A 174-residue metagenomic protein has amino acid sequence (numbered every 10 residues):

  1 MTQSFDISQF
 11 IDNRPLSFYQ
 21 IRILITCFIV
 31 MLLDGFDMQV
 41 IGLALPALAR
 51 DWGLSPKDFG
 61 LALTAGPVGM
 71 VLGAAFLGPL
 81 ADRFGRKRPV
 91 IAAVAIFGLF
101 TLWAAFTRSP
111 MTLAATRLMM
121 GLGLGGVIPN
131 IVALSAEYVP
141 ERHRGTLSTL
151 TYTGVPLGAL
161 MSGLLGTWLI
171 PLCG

Functional and structural regions predicted by a protein language model:
M1-G174: Transmembrane-helix signature of 12-pass secondary carriers
